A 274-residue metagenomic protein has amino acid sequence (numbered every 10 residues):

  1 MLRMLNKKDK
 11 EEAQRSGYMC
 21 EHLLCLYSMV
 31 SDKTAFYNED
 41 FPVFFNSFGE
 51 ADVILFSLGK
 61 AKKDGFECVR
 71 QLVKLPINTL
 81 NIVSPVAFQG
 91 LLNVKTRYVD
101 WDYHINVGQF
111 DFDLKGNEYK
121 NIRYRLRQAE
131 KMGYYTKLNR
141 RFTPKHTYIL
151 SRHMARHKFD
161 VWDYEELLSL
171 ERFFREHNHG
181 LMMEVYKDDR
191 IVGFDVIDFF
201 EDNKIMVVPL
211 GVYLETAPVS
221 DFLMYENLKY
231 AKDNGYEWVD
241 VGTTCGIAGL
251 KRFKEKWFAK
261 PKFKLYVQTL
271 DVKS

Functional and structural regions predicted by a protein language model:
M1-K8, V94-G116, D233-S274: Active-site/acyl-donor-binding loops of N-acyltransferases
L2-G49, L92-T96, L114-T216, F253-K256: A conserved beta-strand-loop-helix scaffold within acyl/acetyltransferase catalytic domains
C20-L24, S84-P85, N106, T269: Helix N-cap / beta->alpha transition motif
F48-K95, N203-A259: Acyl-donor binding region in acyl/amide transferases
K62-L138: Acyl-donor-binding surface of acyltransferase catalytic domains
A129-E130, D160-D163, S220-D221, A231-D233 (+1 more regions): Glycine-rich loops and low-complexity Gly/Arg-rich segments that provide flexible linkers or classic glycine-based
G133-K137, L167-S169, L214-E215, E226-L228 (+2 more regions): Short C-terminal domain-edge/linker segments immediately following a structured domain
